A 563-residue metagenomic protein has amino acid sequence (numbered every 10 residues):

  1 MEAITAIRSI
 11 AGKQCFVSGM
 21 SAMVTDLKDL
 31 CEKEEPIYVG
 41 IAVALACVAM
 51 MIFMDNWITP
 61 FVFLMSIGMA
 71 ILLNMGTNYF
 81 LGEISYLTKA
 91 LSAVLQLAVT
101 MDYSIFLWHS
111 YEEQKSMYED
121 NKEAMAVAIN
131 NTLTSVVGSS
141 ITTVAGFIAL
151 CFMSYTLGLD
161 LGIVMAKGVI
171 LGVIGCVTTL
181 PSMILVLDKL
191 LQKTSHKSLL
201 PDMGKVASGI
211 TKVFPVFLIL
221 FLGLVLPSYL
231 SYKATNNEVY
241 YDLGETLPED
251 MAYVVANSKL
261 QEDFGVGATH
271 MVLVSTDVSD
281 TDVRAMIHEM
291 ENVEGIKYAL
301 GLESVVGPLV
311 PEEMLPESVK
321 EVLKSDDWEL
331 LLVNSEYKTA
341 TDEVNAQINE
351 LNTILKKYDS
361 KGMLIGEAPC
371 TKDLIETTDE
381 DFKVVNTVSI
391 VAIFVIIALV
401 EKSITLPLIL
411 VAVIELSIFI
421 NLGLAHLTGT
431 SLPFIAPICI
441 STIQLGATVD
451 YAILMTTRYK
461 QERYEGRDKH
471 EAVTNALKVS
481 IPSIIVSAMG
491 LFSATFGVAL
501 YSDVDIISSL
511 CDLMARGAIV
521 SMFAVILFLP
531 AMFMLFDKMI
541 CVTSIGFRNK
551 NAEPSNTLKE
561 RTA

Functional and structural regions predicted by a protein language model:
M1, G19-A22, E245-D250, G265 (+4 more regions): Structural beta->alpha junctions
M1-I4, A299-G301: Short, hydrophobic beta-strand segments that form beta-sheet elements in well-ordered domains
E2-E238, A346, K356-A563: Membrane-embedded transmembrane helical bundles of large multi-pass transporters/channels
E2-I10, V283-V293, E343-L355: Short amphipathic alpha-helices in soluble, non-transmembrane regions that often serve as interface/regulatory elements
Y155, D250-M251, T341, V504: Serine-centered coil/turn micro-motif
K205-G209, V213-V333: Juxtamembrane segments of multi-pass membrane proteins
M314-K320, I348-L351, L408-E415: Short secondary-structure transition/capping segments
K320-E343, Q347, F394-L399: Extended, charge-rich low-complexity interaction segments
